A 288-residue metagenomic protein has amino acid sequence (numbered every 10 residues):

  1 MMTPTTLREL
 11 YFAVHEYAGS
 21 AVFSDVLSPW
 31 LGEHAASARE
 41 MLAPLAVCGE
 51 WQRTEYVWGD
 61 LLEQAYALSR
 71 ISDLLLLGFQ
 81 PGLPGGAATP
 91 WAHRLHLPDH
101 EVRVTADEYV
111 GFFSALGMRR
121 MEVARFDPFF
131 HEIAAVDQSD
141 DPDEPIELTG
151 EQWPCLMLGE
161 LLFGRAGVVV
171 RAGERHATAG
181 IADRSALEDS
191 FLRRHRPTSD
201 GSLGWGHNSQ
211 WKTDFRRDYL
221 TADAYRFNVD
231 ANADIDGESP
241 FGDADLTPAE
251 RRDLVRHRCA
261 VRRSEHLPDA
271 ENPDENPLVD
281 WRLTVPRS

Functional and structural regions predicted by a protein language model:
M1-D73, L77-P84, G111-S288: Extended, amphipathic alpha-helical stalk segments that mediate dimerization and serve as stator/scaffold rods within
A87-R103: A short, highly charged nucleic-acid-interacting micro-segment common to nuclease and nuclease-linked defense proteins
E101-F113: Short amphipathic alpha-helical coiled-coil/interface segments
